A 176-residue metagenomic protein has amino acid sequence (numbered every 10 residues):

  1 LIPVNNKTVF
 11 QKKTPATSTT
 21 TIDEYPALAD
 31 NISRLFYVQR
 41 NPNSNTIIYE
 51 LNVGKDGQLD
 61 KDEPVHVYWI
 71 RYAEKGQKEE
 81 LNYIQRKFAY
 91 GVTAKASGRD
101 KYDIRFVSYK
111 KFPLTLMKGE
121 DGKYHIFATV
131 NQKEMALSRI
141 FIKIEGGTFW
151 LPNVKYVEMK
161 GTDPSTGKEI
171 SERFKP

Functional and structural regions predicted by a protein language model:
L1-L81: N-terminal export/targeting and maturation segments
E24-L28, R40, A94-S97, F149-L151: Structural signature of eukaryotic scaffold interfaces centered on beta-propeller domains
S33, Y156-E158: Short, hydrophobic/aromatic-rich segments at coil-to-beta transitions
Q39-R40, K160-T162: A generic structural motif
Y49-L51, F112, E172-P176: Generic detection of short hydrophobic beta-strand segments and adjacent strand-loop junctions
I70-G122: Predominantly extracellular/secreted and cell-surface proteins with exposed, flexible low-complexity segments
F112-K155, D163-T166: Acidic, glycine-rich flexible loop segments
G161-P176: Short, low-complexity, Pro/Ser/Thr/Gly-rich segments in the mature regions of secreted, periplasmic
